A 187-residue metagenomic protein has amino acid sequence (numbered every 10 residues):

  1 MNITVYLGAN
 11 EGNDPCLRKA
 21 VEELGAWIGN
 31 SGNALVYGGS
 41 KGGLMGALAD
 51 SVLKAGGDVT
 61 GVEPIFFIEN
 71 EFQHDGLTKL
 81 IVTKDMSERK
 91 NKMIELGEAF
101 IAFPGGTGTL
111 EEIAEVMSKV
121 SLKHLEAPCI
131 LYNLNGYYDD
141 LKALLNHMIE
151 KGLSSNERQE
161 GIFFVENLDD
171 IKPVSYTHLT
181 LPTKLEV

Functional and structural regions predicted by a protein language model:
M1-L96, N135-L168: A cross-family phosphate/adenosyl-ligand binding-site feature
K90-V120: Active-site/ligand-binding-proximal alpha/beta "capping" segment
G106-G108, L122, N135-Y137, D169-D170: Short acidic/polar capping segments at secondary-structure boundaries
V120-E126, L153-S154: Arginine/glycine-rich "motif VI" loop of SF2 helicases in the C-terminal RecA-like domain
A127-N135: Short loop-to-beta-strand entry elements in the cores of soluble alpha/beta enzymes
L168-Y176: Two-component system phosphotransfer/interaction surface
T177-T183: Conserved small/polar residues in nucleotide/adenosyl-binding loops
